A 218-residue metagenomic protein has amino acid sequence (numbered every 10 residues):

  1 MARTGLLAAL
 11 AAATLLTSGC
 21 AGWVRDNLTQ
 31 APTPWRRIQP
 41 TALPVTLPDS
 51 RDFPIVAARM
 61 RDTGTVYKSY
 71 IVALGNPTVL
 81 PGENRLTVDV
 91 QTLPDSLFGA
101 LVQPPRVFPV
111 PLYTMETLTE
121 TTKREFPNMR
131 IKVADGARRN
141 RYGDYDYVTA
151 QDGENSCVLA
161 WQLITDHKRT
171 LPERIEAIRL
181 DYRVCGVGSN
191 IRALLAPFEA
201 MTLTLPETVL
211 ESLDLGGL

Functional and structural regions predicted by a protein language model:
M1-A9: Bacterial N-terminal signal peptides that target proteins for export
L16-G19: C-terminal motif of bacterial Sec signal peptides marking the signal peptidase cleavage site
A21-V24: Bacterial signal peptide processing site
L28-A58: Post-signal peptide N-terminal segment of mature Sec-exported envelope proteins
R51-V107: Secretory pathway targeting signatures of secreted, lumenal, and periplasmic proteins
T122-T165: Signature of long, low-cysteine stretches enriched in small and polar/charged residues
D166-I175: Short glycine/proline-enriched loop/turn "hinge" motifs that connect secondary-structure elements and lie
R179-L218: Surface-exposed amphipathic alpha-helical segments
